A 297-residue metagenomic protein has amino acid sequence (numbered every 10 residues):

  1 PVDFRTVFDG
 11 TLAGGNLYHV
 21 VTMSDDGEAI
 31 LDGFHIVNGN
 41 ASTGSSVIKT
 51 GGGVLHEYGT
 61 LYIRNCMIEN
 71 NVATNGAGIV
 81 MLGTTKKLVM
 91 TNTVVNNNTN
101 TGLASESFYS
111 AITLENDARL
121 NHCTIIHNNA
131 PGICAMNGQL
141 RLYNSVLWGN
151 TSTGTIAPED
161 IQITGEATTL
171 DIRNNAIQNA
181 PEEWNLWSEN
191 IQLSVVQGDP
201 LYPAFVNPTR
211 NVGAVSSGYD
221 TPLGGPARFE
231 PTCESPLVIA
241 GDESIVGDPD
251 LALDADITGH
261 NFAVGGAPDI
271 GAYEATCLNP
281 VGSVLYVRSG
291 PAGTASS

Functional and structural regions predicted by a protein language model:
P1-D3, I48, H56-E234, G247 (+1 more regions): Predominantly extracellular beta-rich ligand-binding scaffolds that present long acidic/polar faces for carbohydrate
P1-D32, V37-T60, M81-T84, P231-C233: Extracellular beta-strand-rich solenoid/capping regions of secreted or surface-exposed proteins that bind or remodel
F8, V21, V95, Y202-T209 (+4 more regions): Bulky hydrophobic/aromatic "packing anchor" residues in well-ordered structure
N16, A214-V215, V246-G247, A292-S297: Short, solvent-exposed loop/turn elements at domain surfaces
G33, N38-I48, L223-I270, L278: Active-site and glycan-interaction determinants of carbohydrate-active enzymes
V37, W148, Q178, Y286-G290: Predominantly extracellular/luminal cell-surface or secreted proteins
A41, S152-T153, P291-T294: A short, flexible beta-alpha/helix-coil linker loop
L223, T276-S297: Right-handed parallel beta-helix/beta-solenoid
